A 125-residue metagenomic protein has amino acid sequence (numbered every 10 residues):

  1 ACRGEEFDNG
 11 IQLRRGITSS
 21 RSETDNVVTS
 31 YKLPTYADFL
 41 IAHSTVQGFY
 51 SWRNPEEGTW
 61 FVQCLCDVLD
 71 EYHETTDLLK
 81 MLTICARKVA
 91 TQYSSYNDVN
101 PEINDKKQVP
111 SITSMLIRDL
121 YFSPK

Functional and structural regions predicted by a protein language model:
A1-K125: Cysteine endopeptidase catalytic domains of the caspase/legumain-like
